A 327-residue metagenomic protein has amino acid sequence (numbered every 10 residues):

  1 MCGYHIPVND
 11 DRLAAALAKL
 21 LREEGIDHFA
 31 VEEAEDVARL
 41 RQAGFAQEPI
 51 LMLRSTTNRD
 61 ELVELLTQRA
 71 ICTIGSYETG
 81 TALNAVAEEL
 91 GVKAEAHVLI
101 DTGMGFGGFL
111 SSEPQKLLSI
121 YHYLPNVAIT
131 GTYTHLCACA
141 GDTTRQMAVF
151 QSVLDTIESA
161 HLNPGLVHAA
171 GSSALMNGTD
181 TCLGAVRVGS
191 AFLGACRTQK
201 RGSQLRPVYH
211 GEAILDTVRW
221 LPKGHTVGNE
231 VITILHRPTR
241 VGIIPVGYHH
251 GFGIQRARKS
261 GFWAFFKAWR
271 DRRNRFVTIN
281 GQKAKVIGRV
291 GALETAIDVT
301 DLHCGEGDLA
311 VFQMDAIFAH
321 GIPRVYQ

Functional and structural regions predicted by a protein language model:
M1-R69: N-terminal active-site wall of soluble small-molecule enzyme domains
C2, V8-E24, V86, K93 (+2 more regions): Active-site loop/helix belt of alpha/beta enzymes
E35, M52-D60, Y77-T79, I100-T102 (+1 more regions): Short, acidic/turn-prone active-site loops that include or flank metal/cofactor- and phosphate-binding residues
Q47-T56, I71-I74, K93-H97, V186-R187: Short hydrophobic/aromatic-enriched beta-strand-loop microsegments
M52-R54, L215, V286-I287: A structural signal for short, hydrophobic beta-strand segments that form beta-sheets in beta-rich/all-beta domains
L66-G105: A generic, well-ordered mixed alpha/beta core segment in the N-terminal half of proteins
H225, N229-Q327: C-terminal accessory subdomain/extension
